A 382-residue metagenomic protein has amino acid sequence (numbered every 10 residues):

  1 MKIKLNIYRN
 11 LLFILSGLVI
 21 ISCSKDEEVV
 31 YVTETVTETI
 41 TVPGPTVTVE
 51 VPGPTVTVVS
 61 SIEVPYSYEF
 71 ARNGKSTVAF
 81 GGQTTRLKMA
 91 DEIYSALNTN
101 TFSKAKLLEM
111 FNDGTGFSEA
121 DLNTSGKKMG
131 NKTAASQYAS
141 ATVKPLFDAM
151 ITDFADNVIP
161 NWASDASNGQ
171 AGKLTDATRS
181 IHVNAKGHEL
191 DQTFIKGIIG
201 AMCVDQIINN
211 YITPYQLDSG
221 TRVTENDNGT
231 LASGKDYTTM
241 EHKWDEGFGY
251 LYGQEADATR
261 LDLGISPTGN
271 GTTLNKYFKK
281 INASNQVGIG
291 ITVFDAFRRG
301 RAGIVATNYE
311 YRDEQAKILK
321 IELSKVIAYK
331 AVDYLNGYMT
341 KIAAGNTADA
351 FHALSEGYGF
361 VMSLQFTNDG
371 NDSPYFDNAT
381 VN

Functional and structural regions predicted by a protein language model:
M1, S22, V47, K341-I342: Generic low-polarity alpha-helical segments
M1-I21: Sec-dependent bacterial lipoprotein signal peptides
V19-F70: Bacterial Sec-dependent N-terminal signal peptides
G53-N382: Mature extracytoplasmic or organellar-lumen-exposed domains after removal of signal/transit peptides
